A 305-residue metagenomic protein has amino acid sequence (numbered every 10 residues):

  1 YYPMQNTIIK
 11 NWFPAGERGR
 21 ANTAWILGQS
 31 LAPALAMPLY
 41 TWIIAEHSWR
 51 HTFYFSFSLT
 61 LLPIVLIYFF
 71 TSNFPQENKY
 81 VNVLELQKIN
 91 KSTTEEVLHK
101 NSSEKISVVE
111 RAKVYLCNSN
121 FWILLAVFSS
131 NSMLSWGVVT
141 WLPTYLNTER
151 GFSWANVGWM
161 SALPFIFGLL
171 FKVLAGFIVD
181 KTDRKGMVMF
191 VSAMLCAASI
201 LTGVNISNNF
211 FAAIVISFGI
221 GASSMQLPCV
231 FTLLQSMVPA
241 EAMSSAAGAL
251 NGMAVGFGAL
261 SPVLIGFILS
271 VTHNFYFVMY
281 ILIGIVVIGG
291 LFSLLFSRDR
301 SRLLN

Functional and structural regions predicted by a protein language model:
Y1-G28: Cytoplasmic helix-loop-helix junction between adjacent transmembrane helices in 12-TM secondary transporters
W25-N78: Helix-loop-helix hairpin linking two adjacent transmembrane segments in secondary transporters
A45-F57, F267-I285: A membrane-interface helix-boundary motif in multi-pass transporters
Q76-I123: Juxtamembrane intracellular "pre-TM" segments in multi-pass secondary transporters
R111-V173, L227, F231, S261: Extracytoplasmic gate region of multi-pass secondary transporters
F171-D183, L269: Helix-to-loop junctions at the C-terminal end of transmembrane segments in multipass secondary transporters
R184-L233: C-terminal transmembrane helical hairpin of 12-TM major facilitator-type secondary transporters
Q235-N274: A late C-terminal transmembrane helix in Major Facilitator Superfamily
